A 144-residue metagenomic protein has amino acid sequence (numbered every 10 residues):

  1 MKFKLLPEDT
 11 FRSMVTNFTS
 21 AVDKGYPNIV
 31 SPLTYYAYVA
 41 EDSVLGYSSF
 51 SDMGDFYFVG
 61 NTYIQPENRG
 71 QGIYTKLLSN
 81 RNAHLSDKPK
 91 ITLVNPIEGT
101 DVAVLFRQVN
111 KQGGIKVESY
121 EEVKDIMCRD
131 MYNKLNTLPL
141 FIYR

Functional and structural regions predicted by a protein language model:
M1-Y26, V39, L138: Short amphipathic alpha-helix that is part of the acyltransferase structural core
M14-V15, I29, V39-A40, L77-D87: Alpha-helix C-terminal capping segments
S31-G46: Conserved beta-hairpin
S43-S51, F56-Y63: Conserved beta-strand in the GNAT
G60-N61, R69, A103-L105: Acidic/histidine-enriched, beta-strand-rich ligand/metal-binding domains
I64, G70-A83: Conserved acetyl-CoA-binding loop-helix of GNAT-fold acetyltransferases
T92-N110, K116-K124: Conserved beta-strand-loop-alpha-helix junction that forms the acyl-donor binding cleft
G113-R144: C-terminal "cap" of GNAT-fold acetyltransferases
